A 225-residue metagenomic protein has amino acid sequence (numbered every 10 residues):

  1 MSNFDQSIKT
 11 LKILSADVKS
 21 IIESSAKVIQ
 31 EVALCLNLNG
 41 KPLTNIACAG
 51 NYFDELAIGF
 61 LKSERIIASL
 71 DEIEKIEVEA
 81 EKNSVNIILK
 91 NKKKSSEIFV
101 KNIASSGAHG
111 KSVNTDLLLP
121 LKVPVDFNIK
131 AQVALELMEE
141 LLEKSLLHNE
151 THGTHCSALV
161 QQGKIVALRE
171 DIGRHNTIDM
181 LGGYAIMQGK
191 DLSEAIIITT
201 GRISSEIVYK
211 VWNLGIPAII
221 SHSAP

Functional and structural regions predicted by a protein language model:
M1-Q161, A167: Intrinsically disordered, low-complexity regions enriched in acidic/Ser/Thr/Pro/Gln residues
K144-K190, I196: Histidine/lysine/aspartate-rich catalytic loop segments that bind and position anionic ligands
R174-P225: Feature captures the catalytic cores and cofactor-binding loops of soluble hydro-lyases/lyases that act on carboxylate
